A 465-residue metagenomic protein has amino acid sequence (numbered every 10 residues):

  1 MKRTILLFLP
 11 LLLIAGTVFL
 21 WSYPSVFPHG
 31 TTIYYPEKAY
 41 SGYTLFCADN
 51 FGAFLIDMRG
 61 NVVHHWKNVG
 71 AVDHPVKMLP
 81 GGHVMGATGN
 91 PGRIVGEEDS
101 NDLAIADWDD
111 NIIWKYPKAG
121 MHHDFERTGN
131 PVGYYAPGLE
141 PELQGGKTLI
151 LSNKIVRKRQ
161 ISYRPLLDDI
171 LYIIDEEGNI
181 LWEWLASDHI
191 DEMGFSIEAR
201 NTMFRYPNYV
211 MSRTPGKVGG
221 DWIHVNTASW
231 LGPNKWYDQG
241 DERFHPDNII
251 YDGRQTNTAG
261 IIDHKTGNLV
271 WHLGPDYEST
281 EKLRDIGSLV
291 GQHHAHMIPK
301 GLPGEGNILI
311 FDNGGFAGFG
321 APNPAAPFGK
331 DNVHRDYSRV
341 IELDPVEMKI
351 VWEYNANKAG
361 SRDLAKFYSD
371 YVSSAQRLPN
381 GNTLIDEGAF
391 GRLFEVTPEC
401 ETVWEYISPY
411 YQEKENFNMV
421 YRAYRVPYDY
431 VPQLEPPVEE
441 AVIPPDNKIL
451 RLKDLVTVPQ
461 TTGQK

Functional and structural regions predicted by a protein language model:
M1-T4: Positively charged n-region of N-terminal signal peptides that target proteins for export
L6-L7, A295: Hydrophobic alpha-helical transmembrane segments of integral membrane proteins, especially lipid-exposed positions
F8-G16: Bacterial N-terminal signal peptides
V18-K465: Histidine-/acidic-rich catalytic cores in large beta-rich domains
